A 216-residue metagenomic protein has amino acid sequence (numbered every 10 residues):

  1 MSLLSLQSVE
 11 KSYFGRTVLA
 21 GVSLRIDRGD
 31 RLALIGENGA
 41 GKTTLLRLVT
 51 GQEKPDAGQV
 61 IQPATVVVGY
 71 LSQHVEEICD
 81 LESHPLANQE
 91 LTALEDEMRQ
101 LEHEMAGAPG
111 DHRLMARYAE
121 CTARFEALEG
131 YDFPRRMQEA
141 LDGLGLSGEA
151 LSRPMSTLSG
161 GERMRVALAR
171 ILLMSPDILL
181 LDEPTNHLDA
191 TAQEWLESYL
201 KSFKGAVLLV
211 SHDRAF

Functional and structural regions predicted by a protein language model:
M1-F216: ABC ATP-binding cassette signature C-motif
